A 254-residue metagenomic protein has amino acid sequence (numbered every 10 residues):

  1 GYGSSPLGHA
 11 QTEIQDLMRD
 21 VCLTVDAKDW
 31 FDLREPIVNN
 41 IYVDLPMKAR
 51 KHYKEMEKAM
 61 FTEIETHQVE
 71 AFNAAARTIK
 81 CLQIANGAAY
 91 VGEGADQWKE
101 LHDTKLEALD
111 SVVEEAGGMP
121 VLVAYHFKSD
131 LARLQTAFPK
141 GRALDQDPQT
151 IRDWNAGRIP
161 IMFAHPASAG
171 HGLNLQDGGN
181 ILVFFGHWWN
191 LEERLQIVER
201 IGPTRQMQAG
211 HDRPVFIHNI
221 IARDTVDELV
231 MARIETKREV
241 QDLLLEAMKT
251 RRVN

Functional and structural regions predicted by a protein language model:
G1-W98, H102-G118, I217, I234-T236 (+1 more regions): Inter-lobe coupling linker of SF2 helicases/translocases
H52, D130-L134, H171-N174, E193 (+1 more regions): Phosphate- and divalent-cation-binding pockets in alpha/beta enzyme and binding domains that engage nucleotide-derived
L122-A124, S129-H171: Conserved helicase ATPase core of P-loop NTP-dependent helicases/translocases
A124, A164-H165, V183-G186, I220-I221: Conserved beta-strand segments of the P-loop GTPase G domain that flank and frequently precede/overlap
Q149-R152, L173, W189-L195: Active-site-adjacent loop/helix micro-motif of nuclease/hydrolase catalytic cores
M162, I181-L182, I201: Short, well-ordered beta-strand core segments
N174-H187, F216-N219: A short beta-strand element within the Helicase C-terminal
W189-N254: A conserved SF2-helicase RecA2
